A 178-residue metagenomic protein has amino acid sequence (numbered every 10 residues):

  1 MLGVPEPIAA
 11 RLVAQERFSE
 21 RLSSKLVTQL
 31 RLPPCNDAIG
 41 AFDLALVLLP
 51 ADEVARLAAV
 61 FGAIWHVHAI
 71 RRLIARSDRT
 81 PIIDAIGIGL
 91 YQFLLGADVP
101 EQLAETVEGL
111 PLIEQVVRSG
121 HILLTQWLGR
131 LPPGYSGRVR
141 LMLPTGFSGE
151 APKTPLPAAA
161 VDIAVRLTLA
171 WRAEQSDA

Functional and structural regions predicted by a protein language model:
M1-A178: General marker for long, soluble alpha-helical cores
